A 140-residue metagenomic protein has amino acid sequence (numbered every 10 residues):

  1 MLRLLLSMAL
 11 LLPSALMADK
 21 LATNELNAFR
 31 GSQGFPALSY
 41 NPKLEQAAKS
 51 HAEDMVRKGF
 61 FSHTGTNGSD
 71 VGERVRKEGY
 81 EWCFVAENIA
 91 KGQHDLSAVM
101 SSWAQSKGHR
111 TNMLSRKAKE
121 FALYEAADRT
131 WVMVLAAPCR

Functional and structural regions predicted by a protein language model:
L2-L5, P36: Extended beta-strand/loop cores of jelly-roll/beta-sandwich
L4-P13: Sec-dependent N-terminal signal peptides
L16-R57: A short alpha-helix/helix-coil micro-patch that ends at or immediately precedes a cysteine
A37-L38, H63, C83, F121: A local structural micro-motif
K43-L96, M113: Short, surface-exposed glycine/acidic/tryptophan-bearing loops
E87-R140: Disulfide-stabilized extracellular recognition modules
